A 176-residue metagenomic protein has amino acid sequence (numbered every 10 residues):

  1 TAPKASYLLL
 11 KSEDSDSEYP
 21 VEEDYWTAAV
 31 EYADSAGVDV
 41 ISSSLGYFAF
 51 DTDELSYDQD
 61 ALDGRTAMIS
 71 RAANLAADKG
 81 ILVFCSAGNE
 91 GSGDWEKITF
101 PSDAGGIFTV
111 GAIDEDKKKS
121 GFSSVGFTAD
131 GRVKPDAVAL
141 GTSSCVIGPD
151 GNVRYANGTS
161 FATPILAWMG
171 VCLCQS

Functional and structural regions predicted by a protein language model:
T1-E22, A36-D39, T52, D78-G80 (+3 more regions): Subtilisin-like serine protease catalytic core
Y7, E31-D63, S86: Short acidic, glycine-rich surface-loop motifs adjacent to enzyme active sites
L8-D14, K97, A137, G141-S176: Hydrolase catalytic cores
L10, A76, S86, V110-A112 (+1 more regions): Generic beta-sheet signal
E13-S15, G46, D114-D116: Acidic glycine-/aspartate-rich tracts in secreted/extracellular proteins
P20-W26, V30, F50-Y57, C85-I107 (+2 more regions): Active-site-adjacent substrate-recognition loops and nearby beta-strands within hydrolase catalytic domains
D34, N74-D78, V138: Anion (oxyanion) recognition and catalysis
G64-G80: Catalytic-core regions built around general acid/base machinery
